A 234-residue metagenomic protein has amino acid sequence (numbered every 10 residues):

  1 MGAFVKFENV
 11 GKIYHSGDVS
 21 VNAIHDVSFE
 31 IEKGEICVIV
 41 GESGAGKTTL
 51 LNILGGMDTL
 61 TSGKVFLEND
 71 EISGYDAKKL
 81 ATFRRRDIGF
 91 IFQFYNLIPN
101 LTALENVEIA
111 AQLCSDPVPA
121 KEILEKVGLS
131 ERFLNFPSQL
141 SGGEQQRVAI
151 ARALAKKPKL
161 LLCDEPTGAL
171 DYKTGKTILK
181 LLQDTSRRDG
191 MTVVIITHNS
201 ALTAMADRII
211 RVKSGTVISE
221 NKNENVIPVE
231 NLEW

Functional and structural regions predicted by a protein language model:
A3-V212: ABC family nucleotide-binding domain
T216-W234: Conserved beta-strand-loop-alpha-helix hinge in the C-terminal portion of ABC ATPase nucleotide-binding domains
